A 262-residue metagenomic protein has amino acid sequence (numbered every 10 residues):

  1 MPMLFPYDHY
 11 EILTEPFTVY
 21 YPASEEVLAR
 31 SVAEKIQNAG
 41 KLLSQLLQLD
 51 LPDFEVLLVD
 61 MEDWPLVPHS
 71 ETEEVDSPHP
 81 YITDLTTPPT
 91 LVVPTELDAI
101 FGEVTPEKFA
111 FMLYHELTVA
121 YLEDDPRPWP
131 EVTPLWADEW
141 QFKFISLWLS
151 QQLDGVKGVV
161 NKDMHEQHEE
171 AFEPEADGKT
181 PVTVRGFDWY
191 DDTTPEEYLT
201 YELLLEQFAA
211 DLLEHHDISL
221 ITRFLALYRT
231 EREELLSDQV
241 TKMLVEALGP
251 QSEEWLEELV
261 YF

Functional and structural regions predicted by a protein language model:
M1, G178-F262: Pan-zinc metallopeptidase signature
M1-Y7: Disordered inhibitory propeptide/activation segment of secreted metzincin zinc metalloprotease zymogens, centered on
Y7-E116, A120, D124-D125: Juxtacatalytic substrate-recognition/specificity segment
S31, N38, M112, A137-F144 (+1 more regions): Extracytoplasmic/secreted proteins, especially bacterial periplasmic and envelope-associated proteins
L46-L58, P128-T133, K157-N161, I221-A226: Surface-exposed patches in mature extracellular/periplasmic domains of secreted proteins
Q48, T118, L122-P126, S146-G155 (+2 more regions): Hydrophobic/aromatic-lined pockets within catalytic cores
S77-I82, W129-W136, D192-L199: Solvent-exposed loop and edge beta-strand segments that line ligand/cofactor-binding and catalytic clefts
V132-T180: Post-HExxH zinc-binding segment in Zn-dependent metallohydrolases
